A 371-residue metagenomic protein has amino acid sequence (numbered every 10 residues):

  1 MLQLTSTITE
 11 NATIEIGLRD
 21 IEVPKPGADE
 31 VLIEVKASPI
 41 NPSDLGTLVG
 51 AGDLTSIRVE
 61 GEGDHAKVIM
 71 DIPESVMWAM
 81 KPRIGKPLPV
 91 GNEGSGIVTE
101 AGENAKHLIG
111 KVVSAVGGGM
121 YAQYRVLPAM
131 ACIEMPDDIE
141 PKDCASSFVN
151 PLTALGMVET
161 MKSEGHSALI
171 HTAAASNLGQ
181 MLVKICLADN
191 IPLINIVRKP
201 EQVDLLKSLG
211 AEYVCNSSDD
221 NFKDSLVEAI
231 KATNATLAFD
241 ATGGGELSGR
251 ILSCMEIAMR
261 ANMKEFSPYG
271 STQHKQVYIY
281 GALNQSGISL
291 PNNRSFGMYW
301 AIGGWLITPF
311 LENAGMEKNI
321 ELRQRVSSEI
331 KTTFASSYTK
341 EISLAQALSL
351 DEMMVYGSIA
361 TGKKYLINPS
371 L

Functional and structural regions predicted by a protein language model:
M1-V90, Q346, L366-L371: Short N-terminal strand-loop motif that marks the start of NAD(P)H/FAD-dependent oxidoreductase cofactor-binding domains
V76-I84, L88-G117: A glycine-/small-residue-rich N-terminal strand-loop-strand element that serves as the cofactor-binding glycine loop
G117-M130: A structural motif shared across PLP-dependent enzymes of the aminotransferase-like
S146-D220: Mid-domain Rossmann-like dinucleotide-binding core that forms the NAD(H)/NADP(H) cofactor-binding site
A188-F266: Adenosine-nucleotide cofactor-binding segment
K223-V227, K231, G281-K340: C-terminal substrate-binding/catalytic core of Rossmann-like NAD(P)-dependent dehydrogenases/reductases
L252, A258-M263, T308-L371: C-terminal hydrophobic helical "lid"/dimerization subdomain of Rossmann-like NAD(P)H-dependent oxidoreductases
